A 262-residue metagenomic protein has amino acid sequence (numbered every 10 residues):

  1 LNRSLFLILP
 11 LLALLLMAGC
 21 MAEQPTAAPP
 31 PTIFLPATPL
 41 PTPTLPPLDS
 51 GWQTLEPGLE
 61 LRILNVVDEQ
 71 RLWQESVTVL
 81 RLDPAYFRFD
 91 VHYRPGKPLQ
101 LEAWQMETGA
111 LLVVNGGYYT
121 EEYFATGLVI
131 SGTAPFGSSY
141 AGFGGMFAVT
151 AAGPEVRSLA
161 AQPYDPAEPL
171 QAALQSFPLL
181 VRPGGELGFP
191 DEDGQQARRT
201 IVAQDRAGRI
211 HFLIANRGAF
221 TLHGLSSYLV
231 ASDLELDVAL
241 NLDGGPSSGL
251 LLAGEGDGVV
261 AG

Functional and structural regions predicted by a protein language model:
L1-I8: Bacterial N-terminal signal peptides that target proteins for export
M17-G19: C-terminal motif of bacterial Sec signal peptides marking the signal peptidase cleavage site
M21-S139: Zymogen propeptides
V79, M146, I201: Short, surface-exposed charged micro-motifs
L82-P84, A148-P154, R182-P183, Q204-G208 (+1 more regions): Short acidic-glycine loop/turn motifs at beta-strand connectors
D83, V114-Y118, L159, A215-N216 (+1 more regions): Active-site-proximal beta-strand/loop segments in catalytic clefts of secreted hydrolases
V114, Y119-E192: Active-site-adjacent helix-turn-beta-strand microarchitecture at beta-sheet edges that either contains or buttresses
Y123-A141, P190-N241, S247-G262: Conserved, well-ordered active-site substructure
